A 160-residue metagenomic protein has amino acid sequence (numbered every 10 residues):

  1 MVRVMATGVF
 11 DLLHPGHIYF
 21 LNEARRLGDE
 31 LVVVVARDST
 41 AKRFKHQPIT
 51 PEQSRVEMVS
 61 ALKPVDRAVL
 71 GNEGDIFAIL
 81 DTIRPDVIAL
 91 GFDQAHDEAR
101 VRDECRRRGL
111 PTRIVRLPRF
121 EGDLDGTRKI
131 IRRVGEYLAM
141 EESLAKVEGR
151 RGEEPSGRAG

Functional and structural regions predicted by a protein language model:
M1-G160: Nucleotidyltransferase catalytic core that binds NTPs
